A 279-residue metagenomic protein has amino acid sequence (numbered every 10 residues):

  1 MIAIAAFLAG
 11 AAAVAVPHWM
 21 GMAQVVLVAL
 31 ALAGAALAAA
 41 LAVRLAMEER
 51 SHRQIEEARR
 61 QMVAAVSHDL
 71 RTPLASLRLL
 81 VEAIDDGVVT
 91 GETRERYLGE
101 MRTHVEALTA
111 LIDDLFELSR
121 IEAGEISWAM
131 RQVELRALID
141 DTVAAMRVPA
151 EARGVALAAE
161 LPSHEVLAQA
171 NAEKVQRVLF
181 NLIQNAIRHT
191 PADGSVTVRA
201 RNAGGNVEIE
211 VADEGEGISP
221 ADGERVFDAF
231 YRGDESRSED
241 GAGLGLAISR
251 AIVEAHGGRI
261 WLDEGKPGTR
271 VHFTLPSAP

Functional and structural regions predicted by a protein language model:
M1-E48: Alpha-helical transmembrane segments and their helix-membrane boundary motifs
T103-L111: Short alpha-helical segment of the dimerization/phosphotransfer core of two-component systems
A123-W128, L167-A170: Conserved micro-motifs of the catalytic ATP-binding
A129-E134, E151, A156-V166: Conserved catalytic submotifs in the C-terminal HATPase_c
V155, G257-G258: Conserved glycine-rich
D193-G205: Short beta-strand/loop element within the Bergerat-fold HATPase_c
I218-F230: Short conserved segment of the HATPase_c
